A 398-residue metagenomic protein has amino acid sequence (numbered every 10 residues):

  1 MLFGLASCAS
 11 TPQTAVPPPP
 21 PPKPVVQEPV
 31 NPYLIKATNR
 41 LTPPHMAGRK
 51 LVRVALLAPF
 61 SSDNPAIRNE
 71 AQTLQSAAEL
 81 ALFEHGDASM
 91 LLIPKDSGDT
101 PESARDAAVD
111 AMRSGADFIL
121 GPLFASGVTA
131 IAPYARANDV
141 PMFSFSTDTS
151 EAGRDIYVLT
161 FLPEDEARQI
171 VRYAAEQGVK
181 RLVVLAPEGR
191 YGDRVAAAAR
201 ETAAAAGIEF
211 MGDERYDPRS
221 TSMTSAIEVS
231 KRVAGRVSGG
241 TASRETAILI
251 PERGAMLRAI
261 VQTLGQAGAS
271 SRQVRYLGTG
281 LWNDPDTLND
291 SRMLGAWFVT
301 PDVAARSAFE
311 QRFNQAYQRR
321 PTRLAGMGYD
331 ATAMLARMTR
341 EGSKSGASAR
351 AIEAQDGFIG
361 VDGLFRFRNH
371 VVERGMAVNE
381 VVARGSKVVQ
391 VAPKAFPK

Functional and structural regions predicted by a protein language model:
G4-S7: C-terminal motif of bacterial Sec signal peptides marking the signal peptidase cleavage site
A9-P12: Bacterial signal peptide processing site
E70-T73, E84, A88-S150: Beta-alpha junction/loop-to-helix N-cap segments that form part of ligand/metal-binding clefts
A111-L123, F143-F145, R181-A186, R236-G254 (+2 more regions): Periplasmic-binding protein-like
P141-F143, S150-Y173, A186, R292-D302: Short beta-strand elements at the ligand-binding edges of bilobed clamshell
V158-R215: An alpha-beta-alpha
E245, L257-Y329, G342-S343: Extracellular/periplasmic periplasmic-binding protein-like sensory domains
Y317-Q390: Segments of small-molecule ligand-sensing domains
